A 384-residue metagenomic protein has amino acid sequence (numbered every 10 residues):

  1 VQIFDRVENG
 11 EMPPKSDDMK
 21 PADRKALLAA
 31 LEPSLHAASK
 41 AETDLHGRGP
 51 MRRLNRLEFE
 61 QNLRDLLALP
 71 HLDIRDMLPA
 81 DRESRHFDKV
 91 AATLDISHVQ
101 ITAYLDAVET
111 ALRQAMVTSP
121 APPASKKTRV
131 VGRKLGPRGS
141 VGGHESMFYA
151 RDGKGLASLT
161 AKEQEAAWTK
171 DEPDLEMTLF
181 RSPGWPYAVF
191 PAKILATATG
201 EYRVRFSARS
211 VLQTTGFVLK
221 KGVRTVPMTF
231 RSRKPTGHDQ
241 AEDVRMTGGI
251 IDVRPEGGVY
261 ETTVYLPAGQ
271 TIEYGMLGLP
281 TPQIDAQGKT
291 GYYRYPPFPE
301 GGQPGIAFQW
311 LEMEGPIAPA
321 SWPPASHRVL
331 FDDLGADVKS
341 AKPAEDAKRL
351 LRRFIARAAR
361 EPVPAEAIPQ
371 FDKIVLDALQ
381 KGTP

Functional and structural regions predicted by a protein language model:
Q2-E11, M19-P384: Low-complexity, glycine/serine/threonine/alanine-rich intrinsically disordered linker and propeptide segments
